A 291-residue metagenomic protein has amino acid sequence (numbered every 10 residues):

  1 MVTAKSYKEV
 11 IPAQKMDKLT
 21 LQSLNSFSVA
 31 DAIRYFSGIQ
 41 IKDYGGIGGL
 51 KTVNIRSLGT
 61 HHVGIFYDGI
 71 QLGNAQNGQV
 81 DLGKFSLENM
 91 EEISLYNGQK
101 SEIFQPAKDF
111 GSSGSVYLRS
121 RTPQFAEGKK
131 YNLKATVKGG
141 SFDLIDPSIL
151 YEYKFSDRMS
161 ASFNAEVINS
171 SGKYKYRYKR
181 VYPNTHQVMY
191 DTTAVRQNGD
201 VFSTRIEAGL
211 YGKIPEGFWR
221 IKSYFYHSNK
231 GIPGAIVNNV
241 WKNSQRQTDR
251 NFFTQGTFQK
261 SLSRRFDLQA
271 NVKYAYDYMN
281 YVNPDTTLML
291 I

Functional and structural regions predicted by a protein language model:
M1-L24, T52: N-terminal periplasmic "start-of-domain" segments of outer-membrane beta-barrel proteins
R34-N74: Extracytoplasmic beta-strand/coil segments of soluble accessory domains associated with Gram-negative outer-membrane
K51, S112-G114, Y131-L133, I145-I149 (+2 more regions): Hydrophobic, lipid-facing positions within transmembrane beta-strands of outer-membrane proteins
V63, E127-L133, K138-G140, I145 (+5 more regions): Outer-envelope beta-barrel architecture signal
L87-K134: A beta-strand signature from Gram-negative outer-membrane beta-barrel systems, especially the internal plug domain
S120, V137-D143, V167-S171, I214 (+3 more regions): Transmembrane beta-strands of outer-membrane beta-barrel pores
S120, Y153, G212-I214, Q259-S261: Residue-level signature of outer-membrane beta-barrel architecture
Q197-R205, E216-L268, Y276-I291: Flexible loop and strand-edge segments within Gram-negative outer membrane beta-barrel domains
